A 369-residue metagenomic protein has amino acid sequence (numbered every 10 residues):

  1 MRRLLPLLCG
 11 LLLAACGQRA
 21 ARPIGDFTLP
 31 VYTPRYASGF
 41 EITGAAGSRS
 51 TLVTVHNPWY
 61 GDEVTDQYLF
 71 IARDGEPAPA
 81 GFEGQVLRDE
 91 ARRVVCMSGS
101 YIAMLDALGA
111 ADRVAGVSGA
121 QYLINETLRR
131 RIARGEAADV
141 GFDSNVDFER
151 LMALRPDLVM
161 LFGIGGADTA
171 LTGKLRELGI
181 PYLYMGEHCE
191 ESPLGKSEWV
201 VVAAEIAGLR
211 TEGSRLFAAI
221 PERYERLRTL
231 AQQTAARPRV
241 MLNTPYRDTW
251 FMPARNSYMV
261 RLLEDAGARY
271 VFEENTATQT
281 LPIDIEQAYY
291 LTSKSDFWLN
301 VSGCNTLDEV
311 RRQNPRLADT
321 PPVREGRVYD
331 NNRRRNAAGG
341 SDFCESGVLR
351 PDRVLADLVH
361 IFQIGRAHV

Functional and structural regions predicted by a protein language model:
L5-A14: Bacterial N-terminal signal peptides
C16-I102, E212-M241, D308, I361 (+1 more regions): Bacterial Sec-exported substrate-binding components of ABC uptake systems
G17-R19, Y122-L194, E198-V201, E205-V348: Binding-cleft/active-site segments that stabilize strongly anionic ligands or cofactors
T51-M152, L158-I164: A short, structured surface patch at a secondary-structure boundary
L105, A203, L263, V354-L358: Buried hydrophobic packing segments
G340-D357, I361-F362: Flexible loop/turn connectors
